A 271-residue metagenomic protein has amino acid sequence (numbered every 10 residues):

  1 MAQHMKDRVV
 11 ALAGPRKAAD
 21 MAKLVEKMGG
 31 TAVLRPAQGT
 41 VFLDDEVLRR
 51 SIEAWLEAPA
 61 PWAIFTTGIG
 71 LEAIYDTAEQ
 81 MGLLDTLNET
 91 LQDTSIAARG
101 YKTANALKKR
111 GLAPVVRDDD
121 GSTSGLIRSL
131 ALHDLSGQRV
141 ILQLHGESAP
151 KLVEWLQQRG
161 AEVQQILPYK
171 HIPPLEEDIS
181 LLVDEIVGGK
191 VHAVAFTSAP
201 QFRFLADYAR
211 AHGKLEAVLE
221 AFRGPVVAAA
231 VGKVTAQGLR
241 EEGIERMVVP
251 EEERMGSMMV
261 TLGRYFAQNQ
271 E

Functional and structural regions predicted by a protein language model:
M1-E271: Signature of uroporphyrinogen-III synthase
